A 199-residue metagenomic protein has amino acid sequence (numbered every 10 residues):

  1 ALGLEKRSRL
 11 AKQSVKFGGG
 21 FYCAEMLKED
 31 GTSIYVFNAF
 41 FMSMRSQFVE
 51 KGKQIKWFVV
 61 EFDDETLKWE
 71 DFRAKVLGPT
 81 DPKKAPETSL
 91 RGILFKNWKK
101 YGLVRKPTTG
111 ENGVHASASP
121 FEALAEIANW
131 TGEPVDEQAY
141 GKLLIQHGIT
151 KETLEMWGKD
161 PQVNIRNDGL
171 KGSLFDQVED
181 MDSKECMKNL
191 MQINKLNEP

Functional and structural regions predicted by a protein language model:
A1-P199: Non-catalytic terminal and connector segments of soluble metabolic enzymes
